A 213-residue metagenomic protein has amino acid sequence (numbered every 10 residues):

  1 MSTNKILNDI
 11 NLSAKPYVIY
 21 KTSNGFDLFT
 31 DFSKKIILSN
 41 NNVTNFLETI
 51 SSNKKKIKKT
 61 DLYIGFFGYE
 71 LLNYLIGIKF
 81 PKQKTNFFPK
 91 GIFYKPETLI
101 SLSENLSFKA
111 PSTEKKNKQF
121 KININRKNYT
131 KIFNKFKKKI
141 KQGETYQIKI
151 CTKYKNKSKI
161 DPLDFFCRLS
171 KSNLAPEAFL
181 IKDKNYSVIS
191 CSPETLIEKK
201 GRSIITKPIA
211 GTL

Functional and structural regions predicted by a protein language model:
M1-L213: Extended alpha-helical targeting/anchoring segments, especially N-terminal organellar/secretory targeting helices
